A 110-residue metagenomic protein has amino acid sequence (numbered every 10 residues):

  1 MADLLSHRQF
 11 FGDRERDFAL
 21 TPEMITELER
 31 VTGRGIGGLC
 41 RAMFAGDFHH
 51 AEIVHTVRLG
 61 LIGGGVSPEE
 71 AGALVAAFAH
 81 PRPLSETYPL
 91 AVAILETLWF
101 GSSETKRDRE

Functional and structural regions predicted by a protein language model:
M1-F11, E15, R30-A45, A51 (+1 more regions): Charged interaction scaffolds used for protein-protein
A19-T21: Short linear motifs in exposed loops
M24, E52-G60: A general alpha-helix detector
